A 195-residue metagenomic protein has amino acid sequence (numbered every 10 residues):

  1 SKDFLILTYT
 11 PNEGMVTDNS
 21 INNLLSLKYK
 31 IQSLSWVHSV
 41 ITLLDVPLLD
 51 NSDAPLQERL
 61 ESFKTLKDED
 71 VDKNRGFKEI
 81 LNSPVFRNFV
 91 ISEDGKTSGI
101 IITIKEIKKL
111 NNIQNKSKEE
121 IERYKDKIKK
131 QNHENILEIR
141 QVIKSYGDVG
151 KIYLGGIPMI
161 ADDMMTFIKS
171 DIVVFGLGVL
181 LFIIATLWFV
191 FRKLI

Functional and structural regions predicted by a protein language model:
S1-L48: Extracytoplasmic/periplasmic
K2, D53-L56, I91-K96: Flexible hinge/switch segments at interdomain interfaces of large molecular machines
F4-I6, D53-L56, E61-E69, S117-E120 (+1 more regions): Generic detector of short, locally flexible boundary/turn motifs and exposed helical patches
T17-S20, D53, N112-I113: Short, glycine/acidic-enriched capping/hinge loops at junctions between secondary-structure elements
I21, L25, D50-K67, M165-V173: Charged, often glycine-rich, active-site loop that binds/positions anionic groups
K30-V40, L49, L66-D70, L110 (+1 more regions): Short helix C-cap/helix-to-loop transition motifs enriched in small/turn-promoting residues
V46-N51, I160-D162: A short acidic, often aromatic-flanked loop/helix-cap motif at beta-alpha or helix-coil junctions that lines enzyme
K67-L194: Extracytoplasmic
